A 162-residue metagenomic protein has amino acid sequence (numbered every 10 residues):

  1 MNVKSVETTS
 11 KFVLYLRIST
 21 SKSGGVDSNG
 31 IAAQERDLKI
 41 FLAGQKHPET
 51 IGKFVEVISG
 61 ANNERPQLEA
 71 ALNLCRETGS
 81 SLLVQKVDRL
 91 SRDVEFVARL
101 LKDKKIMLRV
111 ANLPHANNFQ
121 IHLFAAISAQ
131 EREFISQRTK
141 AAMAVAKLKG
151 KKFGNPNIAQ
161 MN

Functional and structural regions predicted by a protein language model:
M1-V145: Short, structured surface patches at the beginning of a domain
S136-N162: Coupling/hinge elements of helicase-like and P-loop NTPase modules
